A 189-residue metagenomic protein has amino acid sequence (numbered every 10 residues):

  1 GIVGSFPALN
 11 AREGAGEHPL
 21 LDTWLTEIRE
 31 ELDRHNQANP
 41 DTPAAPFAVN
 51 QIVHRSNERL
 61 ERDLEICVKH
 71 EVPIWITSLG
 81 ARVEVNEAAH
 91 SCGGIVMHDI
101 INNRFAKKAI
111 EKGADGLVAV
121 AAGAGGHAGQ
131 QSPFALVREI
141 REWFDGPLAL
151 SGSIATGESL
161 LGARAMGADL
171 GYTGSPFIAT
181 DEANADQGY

Functional and structural regions predicted by a protein language model:
G1-P147: Active-site entrance/lid segments in N-terminal catalytic domains of soluble metabolic enzymes
Q130-P147, A155-Y189: Conserved active-site-proximal phosphate/metal-binding subdomains
S151: Short hydrophobic "strand-cap" motifs at the C-terminus of beta-strands
